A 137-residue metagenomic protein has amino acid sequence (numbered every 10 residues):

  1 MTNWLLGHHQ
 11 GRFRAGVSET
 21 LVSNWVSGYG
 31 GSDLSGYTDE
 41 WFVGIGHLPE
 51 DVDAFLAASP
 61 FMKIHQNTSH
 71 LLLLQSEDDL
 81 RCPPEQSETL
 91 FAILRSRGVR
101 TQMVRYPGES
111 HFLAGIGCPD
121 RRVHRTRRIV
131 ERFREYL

Functional and structural regions predicted by a protein language model:
M1-L137: Active-site-proximal cap/loop segments of hydrolase catalytic domains
